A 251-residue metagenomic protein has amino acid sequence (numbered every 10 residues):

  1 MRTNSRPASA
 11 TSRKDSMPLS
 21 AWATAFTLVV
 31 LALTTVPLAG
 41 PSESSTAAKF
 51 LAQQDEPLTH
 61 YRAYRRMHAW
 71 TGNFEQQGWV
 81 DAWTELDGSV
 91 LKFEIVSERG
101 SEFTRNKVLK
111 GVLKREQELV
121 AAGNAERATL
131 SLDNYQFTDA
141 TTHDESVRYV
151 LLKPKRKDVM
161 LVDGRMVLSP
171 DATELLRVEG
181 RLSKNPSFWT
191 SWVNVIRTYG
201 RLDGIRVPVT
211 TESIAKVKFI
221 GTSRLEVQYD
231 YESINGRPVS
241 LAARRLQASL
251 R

Functional and structural regions predicted by a protein language model:
M1-L19: N-terminal secretory signal peptides that target proteins for export/translocation
A23-T34: Bacterial N-terminal signal peptides
L38-D163, P170-L175, K184-V193, I205 (+1 more regions): Structured extracytoplasmic
V178, V209-T211: Beta-strand-dense domains in secreted/periplasmic systems and polymorphic toxin scaffolds
V195-R197: C-terminal soluble interaction/assembly domains
L202: Cys-His-centered catalytic/binding microenvironment captured across papain-like cysteine peptidases and homologous
